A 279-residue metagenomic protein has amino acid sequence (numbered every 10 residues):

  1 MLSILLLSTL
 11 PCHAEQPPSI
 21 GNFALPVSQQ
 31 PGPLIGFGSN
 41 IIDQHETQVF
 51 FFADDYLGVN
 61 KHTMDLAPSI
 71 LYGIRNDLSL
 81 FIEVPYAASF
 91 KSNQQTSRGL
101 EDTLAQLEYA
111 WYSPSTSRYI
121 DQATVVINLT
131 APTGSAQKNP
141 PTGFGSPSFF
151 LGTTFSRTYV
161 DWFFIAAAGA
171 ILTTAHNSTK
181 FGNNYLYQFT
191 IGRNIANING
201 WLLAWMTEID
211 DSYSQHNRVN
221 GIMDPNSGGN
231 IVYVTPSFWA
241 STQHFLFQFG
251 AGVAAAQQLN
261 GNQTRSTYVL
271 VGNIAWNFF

Functional and structural regions predicted by a protein language model:
M1-P26, F279: Cleavable N-terminal export/targeting peptides
A14-V160, F164-I171, N183-Q257, N262 (+2 more regions): Transmembrane beta-barrel domains of Gram-negative outer membranes and organellar outer membranes
A175-S178: Inter-helical turn/loop segments and adjacent helix faces that build the functional surface of alpha-helical bundle
